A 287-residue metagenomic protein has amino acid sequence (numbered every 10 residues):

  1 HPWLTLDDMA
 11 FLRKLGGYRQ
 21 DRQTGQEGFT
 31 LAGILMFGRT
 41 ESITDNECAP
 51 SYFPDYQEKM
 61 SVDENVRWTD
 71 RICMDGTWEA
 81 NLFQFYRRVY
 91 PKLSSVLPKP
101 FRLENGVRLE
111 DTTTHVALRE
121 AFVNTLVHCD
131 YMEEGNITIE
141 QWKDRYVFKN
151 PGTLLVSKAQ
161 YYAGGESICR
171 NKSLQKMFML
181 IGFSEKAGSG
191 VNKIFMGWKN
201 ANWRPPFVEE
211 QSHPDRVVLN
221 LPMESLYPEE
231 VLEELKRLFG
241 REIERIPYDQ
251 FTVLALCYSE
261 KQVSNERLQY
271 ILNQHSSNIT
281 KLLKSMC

Functional and structural regions predicted by a protein language model:
H1-E133, Q141, S157-S167, G190: Active-site helix-to-loop segments that bind/position phosphate- or nucleotide-bearing substrates and donors across
R39, E58, Q141, N150-G152 (+1 more regions): Flexible glycine-/small-residue-rich
T112, N273-C287: Short amphipathic alpha-helical interaction segments
Y146-G182, P228-I243: Glycine-rich/acidic phosphate-handling loop/turn and adjacent ATP-lid/helix of nucleotide-binding kinase/ATPase domains
K186, K193-R204: Conserved glycine-/histidine-rich ATP-lid loop and adjacent helix of the Bergerat-fold HATPase_c
P214-T252: Conserved alpha/beta core segments of nucleic-acid transaction machinery
I243-V263, R267-Y270: Short amphipathic alpha-helical interface segments
